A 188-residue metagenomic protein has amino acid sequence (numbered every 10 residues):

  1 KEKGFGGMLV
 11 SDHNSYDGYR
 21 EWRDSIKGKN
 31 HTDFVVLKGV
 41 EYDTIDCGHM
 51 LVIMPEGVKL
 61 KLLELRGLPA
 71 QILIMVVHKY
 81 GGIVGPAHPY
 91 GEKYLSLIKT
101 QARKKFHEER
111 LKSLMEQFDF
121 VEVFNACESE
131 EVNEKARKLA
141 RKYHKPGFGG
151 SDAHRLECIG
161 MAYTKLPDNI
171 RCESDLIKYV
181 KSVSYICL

Functional and structural regions predicted by a protein language model:
K1-D17, I83-G85: Divalent metal-dependent hydrolysis catalytic cores, especially in the metallo-beta-lactamase
K3-F5, D17-I26, N30, T44-L60 (+2 more regions): Charged catalytic cores and adjacent phosphate/nucleic-acid-binding surfaces used for phosphate/nucleic-acid chemistry
M8-L9, V36-V40, V84-P86, V121 (+1 more regions): Hydrophobic faces of well-ordered beta-strands that scaffold small-molecule active sites in alpha/beta enzyme cores
V10-N14, D24-S25, G39-E41: Acidic/polar N-terminal loop/beta-strand segments that form early-domain functional surfaces
H13, A87-Y90, A153: Short, well-ordered beta-to-alpha junction loops that form the rim of enzyme active sites and present histidine/acidic
T32-G48, G82: Metal-cofactor-binding active-site regions of metalloenzymes
E41, P55, A87-Y90: Short loop/turn segments at strand-loop or loop-helix junctions that form parts of catalytic or ligand-binding pockets
R66-F106: Internal catalytic-core helix/loop-beta-alpha segment that presents or stabilizes conserved functional determinants
